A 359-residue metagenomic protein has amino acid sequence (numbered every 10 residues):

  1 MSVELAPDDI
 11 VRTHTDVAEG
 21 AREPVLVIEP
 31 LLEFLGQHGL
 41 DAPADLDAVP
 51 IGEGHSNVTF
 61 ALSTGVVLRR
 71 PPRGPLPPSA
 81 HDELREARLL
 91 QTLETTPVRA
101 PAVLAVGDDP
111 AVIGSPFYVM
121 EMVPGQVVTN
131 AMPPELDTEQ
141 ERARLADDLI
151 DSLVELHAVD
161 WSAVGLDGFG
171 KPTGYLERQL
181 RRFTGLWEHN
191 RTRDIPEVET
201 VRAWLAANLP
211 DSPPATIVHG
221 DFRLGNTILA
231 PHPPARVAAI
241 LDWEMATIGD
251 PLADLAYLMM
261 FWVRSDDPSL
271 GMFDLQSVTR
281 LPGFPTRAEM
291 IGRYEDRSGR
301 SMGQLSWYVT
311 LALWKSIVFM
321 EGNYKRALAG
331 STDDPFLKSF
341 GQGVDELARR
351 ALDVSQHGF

Functional and structural regions predicted by a protein language model:
S2-A42: Juxta-kinase regulatory segment immediately upstream of eukaryotic protein kinase catalytic domains
D45-I217, P231-A235, F359: ATP-binding pocket architecture of kinase catalytic cores
G170-K171, R300-A312: All-alpha amphipathic helical-bundle segments outside canonical DNA-binding/catalytic cores that form hydrophobic
I217-H219, L224: Catalytic-loop of the protein kinase fold
T227-L229: Hydrophobic residue at the +6 position relative to the catalytic HRD Asp in the kinase catalytic loop
L241-A246: Activation of the activation-loop gatekeeper triad in protein kinase-fold domains
A253-S298, A312-G330: Active-site activation/catalytic loop segments of kinase-like enzymes and analogous catalytic loops in related
R300-Q304, V318-F359: Helical subdomain adjoining the active site within ATP-dependent kinase catalytic cores
